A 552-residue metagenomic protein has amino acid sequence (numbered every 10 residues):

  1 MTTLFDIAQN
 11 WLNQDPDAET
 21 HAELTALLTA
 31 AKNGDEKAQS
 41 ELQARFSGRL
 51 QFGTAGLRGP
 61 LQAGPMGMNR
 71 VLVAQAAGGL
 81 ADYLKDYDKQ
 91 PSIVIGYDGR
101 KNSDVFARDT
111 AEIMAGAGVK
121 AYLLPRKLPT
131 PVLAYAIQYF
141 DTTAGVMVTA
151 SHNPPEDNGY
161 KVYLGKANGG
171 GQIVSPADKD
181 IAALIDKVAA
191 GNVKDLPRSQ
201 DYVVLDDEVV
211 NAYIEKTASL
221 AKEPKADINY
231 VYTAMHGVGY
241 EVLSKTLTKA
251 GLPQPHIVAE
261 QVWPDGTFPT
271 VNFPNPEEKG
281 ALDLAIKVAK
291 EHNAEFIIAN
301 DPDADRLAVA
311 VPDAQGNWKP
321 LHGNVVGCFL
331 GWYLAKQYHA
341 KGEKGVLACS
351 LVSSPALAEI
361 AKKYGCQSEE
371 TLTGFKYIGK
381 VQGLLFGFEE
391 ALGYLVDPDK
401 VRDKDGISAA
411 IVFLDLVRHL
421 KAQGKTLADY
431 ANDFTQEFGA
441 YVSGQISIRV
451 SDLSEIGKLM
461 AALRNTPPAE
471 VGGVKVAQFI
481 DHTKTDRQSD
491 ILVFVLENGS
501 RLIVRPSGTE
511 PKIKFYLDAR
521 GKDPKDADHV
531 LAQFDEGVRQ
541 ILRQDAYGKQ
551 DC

Functional and structural regions predicted by a protein language model:
A8-T110, V203-Y230, V238: An N-terminal, well-structured beta->alpha segment
W11, D15-E19, E41-L50, N158-A289: Gly/Ser/Thr-enriched, mixed-charge loops and adjacent short helices that form phosphate/oxyanion-binding elements
F46-M66, S151, A234-T246, F388-Y394 (+2 more regions): Conserved phosphate/anionic-ligand binding catalytic regions in large, soluble enzymes, centered on
V94-D157, T246-K249, P253-V309: N-terminal small/polar loop signature for handling phosphorylated ligands or for N-terminal nucleophile
D104-D109, A134-Q138, E156-V162, V193-K194 (+7 more regions): Short acidic, glycine/serine/threonine-rich loops at helix termini
P155, G165, A183, A189 (+2 more regions): Replace "Mg2+/Mn2+-dependent" with "divalent metal-dependent
K290, A294-F296, N317-K319, Y338-P506 (+3 more regions): Phosphate-binding and adjacent anionic-ligand microenvironments
